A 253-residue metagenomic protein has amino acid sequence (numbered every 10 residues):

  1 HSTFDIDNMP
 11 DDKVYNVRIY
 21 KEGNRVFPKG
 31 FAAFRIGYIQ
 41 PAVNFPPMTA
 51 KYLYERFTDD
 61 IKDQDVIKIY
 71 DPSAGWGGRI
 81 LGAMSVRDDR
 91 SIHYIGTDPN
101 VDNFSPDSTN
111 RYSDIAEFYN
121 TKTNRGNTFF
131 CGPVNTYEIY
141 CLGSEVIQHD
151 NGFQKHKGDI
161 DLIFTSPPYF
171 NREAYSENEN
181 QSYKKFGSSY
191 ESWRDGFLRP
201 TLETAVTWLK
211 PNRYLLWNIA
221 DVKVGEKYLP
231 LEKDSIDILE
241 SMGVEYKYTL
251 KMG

Functional and structural regions predicted by a protein language model:
H1-G253: Class I S-adenosyl-L-methionine-dependent methyltransferase catalytic core
